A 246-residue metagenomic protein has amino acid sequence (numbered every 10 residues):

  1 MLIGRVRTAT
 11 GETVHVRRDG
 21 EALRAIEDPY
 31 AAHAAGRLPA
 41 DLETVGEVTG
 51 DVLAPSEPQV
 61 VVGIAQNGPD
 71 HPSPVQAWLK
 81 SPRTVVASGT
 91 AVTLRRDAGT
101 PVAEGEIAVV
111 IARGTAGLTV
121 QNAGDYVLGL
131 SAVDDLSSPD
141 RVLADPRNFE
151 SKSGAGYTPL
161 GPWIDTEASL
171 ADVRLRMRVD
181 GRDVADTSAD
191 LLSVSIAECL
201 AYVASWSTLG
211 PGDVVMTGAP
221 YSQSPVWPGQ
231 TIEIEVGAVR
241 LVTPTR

Functional and structural regions predicted by a protein language model:
M1-I3: Extreme N-terminal starter segment of soluble prokaryotic enzymes
R5-E12, R17-D19, E27, H33-A35 (+3 more regions): Catalytic-pocket segment enriched in acidic/His residues
T44-G50, P72, L79, V85-A98: Short acidic (Asp/Glu) patches
S73-S88, A103, E233-A238: Structural signature of FAD isoalloxazine-binding scaffolds in flavoprotein oxidoreductases
P74-W78, T119-S131: Short Gly/aromatic-enriched secondary-structure transition segments
K80-P82, G105-R113, S131-L136, I164 (+2 more regions): Short, structured patches in soluble enzyme cores that scaffold and shape functional sites
G89-A123, V133-D135: Non-heme Fe(II) oxygenase catalytic core, chiefly the N-lobe of the double-stranded beta-helix
